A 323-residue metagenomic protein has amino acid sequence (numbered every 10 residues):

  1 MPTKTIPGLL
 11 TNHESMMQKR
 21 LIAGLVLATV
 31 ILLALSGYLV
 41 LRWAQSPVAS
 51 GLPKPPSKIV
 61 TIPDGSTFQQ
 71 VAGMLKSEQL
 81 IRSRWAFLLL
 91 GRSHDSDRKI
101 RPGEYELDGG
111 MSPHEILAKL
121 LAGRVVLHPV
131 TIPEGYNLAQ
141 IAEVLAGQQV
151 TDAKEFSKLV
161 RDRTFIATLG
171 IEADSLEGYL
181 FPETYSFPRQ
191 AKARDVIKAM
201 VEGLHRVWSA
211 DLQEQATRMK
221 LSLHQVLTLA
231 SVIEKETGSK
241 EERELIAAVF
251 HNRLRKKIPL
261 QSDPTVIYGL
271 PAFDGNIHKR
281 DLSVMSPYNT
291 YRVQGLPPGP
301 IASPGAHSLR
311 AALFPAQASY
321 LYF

Functional and structural regions predicted by a protein language model:
M1-Q18: N-terminal Lys/Arg-rich, disordered targeting/topogenic segments
H13-P55: N-terminal type II signal-anchor transmembrane helix that functions as the membrane-insertion/stop-transfer segment
K19, I59-P63, L138-I141, Y268 (+1 more regions): N-terminal short leaders/motifs
L33-A34, P63, Q69, A139 (+2 more regions): Hydrophobic alpha-helical segments
V40-W208: Signal peptide-directed extracytoplasmic domains
T67, T131, V144-T151, S157 (+1 more regions): Bacterial extracytoplasmic/cell-wall-associated proteins, especially those involved in peptidoglycan
